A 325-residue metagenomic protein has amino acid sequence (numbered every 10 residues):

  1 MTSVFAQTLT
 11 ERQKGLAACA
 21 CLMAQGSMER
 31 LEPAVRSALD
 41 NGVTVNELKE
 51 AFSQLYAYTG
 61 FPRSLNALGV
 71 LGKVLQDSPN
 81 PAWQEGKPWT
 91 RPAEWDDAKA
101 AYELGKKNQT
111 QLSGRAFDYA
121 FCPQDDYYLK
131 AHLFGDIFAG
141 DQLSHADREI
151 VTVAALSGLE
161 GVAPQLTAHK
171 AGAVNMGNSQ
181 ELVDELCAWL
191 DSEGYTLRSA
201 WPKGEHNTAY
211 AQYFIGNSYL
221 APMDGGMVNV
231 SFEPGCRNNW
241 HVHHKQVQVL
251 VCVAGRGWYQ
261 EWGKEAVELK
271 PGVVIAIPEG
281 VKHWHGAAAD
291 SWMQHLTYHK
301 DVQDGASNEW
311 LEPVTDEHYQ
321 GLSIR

Functional and structural regions predicted by a protein language model:
M1-R12, A24-N41, V45-E47, A57-H145 (+3 more regions): Acidic, glycine/proline-rich low-complexity segments that act as flexible tails and inter-domain linkers
K14-L22, L48-F52, D147-S157: Short, structured motif recognition centered on aromatic/hydrophobic residues
K49-S53, I150, D184-A188, K270: Beta-strand segments within the central parallel beta-sheet cores of soluble alpha/beta enzyme folds
L197-G226, N308-R325: A short, N-terminal "cap"/entry segment at the start of jelly-roll beta-barrel domains of the cupin/DSBH fold
L220-P222, M227-S231, V249, A266 (+2 more regions): Conserved hydrophobic/aromatic beta-strand scaffold that supports enzyme active sites
V228-H243: Conserved short histidine dyad/triad with adjacent acidic residue
R237, H244-P271, V281: A short beta-strand-loop-beta hairpin characteristic of the jelly-roll/cupin
W258, P271, E279-A306: Ligand-binding loop in jelly-roll beta-barrel domains
